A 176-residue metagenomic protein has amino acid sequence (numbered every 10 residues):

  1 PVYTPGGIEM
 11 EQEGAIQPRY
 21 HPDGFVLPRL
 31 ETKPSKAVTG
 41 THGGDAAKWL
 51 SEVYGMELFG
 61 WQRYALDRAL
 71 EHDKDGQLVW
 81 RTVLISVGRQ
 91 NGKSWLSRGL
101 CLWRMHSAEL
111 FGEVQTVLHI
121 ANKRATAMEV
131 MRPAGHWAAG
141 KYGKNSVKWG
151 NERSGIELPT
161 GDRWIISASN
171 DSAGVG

Functional and structural regions predicted by a protein language model:
P1-G176: Phosphate/NTP-binding elements of NTP-utilizing enzymes
